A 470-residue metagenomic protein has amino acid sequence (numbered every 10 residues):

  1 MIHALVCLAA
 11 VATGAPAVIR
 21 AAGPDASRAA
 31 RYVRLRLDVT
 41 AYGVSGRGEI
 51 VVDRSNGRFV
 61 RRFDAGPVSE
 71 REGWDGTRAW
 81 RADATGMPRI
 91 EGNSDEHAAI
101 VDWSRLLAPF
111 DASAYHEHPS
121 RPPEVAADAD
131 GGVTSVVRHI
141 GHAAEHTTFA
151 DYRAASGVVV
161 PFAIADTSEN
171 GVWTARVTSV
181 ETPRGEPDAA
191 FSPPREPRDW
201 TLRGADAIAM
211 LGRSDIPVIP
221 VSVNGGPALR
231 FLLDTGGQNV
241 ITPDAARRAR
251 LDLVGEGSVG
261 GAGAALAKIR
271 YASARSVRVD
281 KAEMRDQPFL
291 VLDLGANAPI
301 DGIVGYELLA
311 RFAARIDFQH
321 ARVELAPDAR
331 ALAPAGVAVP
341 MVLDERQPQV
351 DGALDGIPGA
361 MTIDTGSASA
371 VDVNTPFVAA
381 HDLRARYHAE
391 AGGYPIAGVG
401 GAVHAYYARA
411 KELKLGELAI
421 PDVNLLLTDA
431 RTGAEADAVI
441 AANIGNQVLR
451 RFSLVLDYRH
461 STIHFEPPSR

Functional and structural regions predicted by a protein language model:
M1, A84-T85, A430: Short regulatory "switch" loops immediately downstream of catalytic or recognition motifs within protein catalytic
M1-C7: Sec-dependent signal peptide recognition, specifically the positively charged N-region followed immediately by
A12-R20, T77-A143, D301-V304, L308-A310: Flexible, processing/modification-adjacent segments and terminal tails in exported/periplasmic/extracellular proteins
R20, P24-G86, P119, F231: N-terminal mature ectodomain segment of secretory-pathway/periplasmic proteins
A29-A30, Y42-V44, E49-D53, R58-V60 (+3 more regions): Pepsin/retropepsin-fold aspartyl endopeptidases
R34, V60, G73, W80 (+5 more regions): Ordered hydrophobic segments in well-structured contexts
F59-E72, E91-H97, A112-Y115, Y306 (+1 more regions): PEST-like low-complexity, intrinsically disordered acidic/proline/serine-rich tracts that flank trafficking/processing
